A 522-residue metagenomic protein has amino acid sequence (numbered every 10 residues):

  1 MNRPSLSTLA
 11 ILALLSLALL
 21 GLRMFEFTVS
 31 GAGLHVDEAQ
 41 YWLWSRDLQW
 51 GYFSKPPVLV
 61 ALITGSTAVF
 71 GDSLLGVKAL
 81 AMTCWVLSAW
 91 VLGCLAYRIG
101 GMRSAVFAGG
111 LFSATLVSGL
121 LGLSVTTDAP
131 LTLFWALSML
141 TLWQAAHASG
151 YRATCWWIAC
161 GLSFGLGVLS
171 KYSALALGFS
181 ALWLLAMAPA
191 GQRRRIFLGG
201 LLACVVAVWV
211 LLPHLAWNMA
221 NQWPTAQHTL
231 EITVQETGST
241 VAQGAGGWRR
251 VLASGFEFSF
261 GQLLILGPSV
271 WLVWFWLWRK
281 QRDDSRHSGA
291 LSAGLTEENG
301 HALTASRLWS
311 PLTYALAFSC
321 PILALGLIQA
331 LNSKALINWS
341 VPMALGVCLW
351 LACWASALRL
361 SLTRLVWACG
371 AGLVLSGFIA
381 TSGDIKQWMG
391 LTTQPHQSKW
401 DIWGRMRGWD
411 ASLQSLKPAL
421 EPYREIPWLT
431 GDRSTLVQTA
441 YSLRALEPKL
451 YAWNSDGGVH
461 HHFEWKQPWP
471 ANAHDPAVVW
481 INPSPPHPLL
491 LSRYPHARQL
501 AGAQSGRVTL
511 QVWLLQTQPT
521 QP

Functional and structural regions predicted by a protein language model:
S16-L19, A108-L116, F164, V168: Short helix- or helix-capping micro-motifs that position conserved polar/aromatic residues at function-defining sites
D47, A108, C155-Y172, V206-V208 (+1 more regions): Membrane-interface alpha helices of multi-pass inner-membrane proteins
A79-G100, L137, T141: Transmembrane-helix motifs of polytopic, lipid-linked glycan transferases
A89-V91, P130-S149, A159-F164, V347-W350: Specific aromatic-rich, kink-prone transmembrane helix
Y97, R103, S138-W156, A186: Membrane-interface transmembrane helices that cradle and orient dolichyl/undecaprenyl
V117-L131: Short acidic/glycine- and proline-prone juxtamembrane loop motifs at membrane-interface regions of multi-pass membrane
L166, G178-S285, A305-A330: Transmembrane-lumen/periplasm boundary regions of multi-pass, lipid-linked membrane glycan transferases
I337, L362-Y423, S434-V437, Y441-K449 (+2 more regions): Membrane-proximal, lumen/periplasm-facing interface regions of secretory-pathway glyco- and lipid-modifying enzymes
